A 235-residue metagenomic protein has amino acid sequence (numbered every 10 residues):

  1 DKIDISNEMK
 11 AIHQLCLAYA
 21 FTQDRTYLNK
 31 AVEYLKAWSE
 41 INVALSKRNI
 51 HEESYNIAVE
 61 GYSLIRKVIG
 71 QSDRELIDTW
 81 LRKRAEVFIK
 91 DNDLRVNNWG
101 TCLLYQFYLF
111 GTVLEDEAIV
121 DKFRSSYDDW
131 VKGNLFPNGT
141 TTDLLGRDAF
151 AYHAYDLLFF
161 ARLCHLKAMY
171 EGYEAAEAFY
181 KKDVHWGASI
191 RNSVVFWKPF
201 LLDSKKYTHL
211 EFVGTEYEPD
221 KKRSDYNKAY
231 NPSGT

Functional and structural regions predicted by a protein language model:
K2-Y173, D183, G187: Aromatic-lined, polymer-binding surfaces characteristic of secreted/periplasmic polysaccharide-degrading enzymes
I77, A176, Y226-Y230: Extended hydrophobic/Leu-rich segments
L163-A178, L201-H209: Substrate-binding/catalytic groove segments of enzymes that remodel or degrade extracellular structural polymers
K182-T235: CBM-like carbohydrate-recognition segments
